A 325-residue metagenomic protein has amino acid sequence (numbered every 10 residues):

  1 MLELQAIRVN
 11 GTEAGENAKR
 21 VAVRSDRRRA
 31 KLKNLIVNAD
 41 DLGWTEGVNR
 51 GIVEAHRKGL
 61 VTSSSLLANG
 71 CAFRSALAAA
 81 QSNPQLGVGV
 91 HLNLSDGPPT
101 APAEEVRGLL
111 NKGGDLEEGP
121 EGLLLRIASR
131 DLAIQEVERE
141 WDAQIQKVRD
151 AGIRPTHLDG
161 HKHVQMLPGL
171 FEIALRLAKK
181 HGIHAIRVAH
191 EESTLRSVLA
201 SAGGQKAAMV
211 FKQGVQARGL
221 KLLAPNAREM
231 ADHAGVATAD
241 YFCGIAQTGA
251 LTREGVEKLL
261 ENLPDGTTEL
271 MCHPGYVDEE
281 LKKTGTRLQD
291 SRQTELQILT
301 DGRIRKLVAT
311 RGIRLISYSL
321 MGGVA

Functional and structural regions predicted by a protein language model:
L2-N10, V23-I36, L42, E46-H157 (+1 more regions): Terminal accessory/targeting
G160: Conserved strand-turn element in the central/C-terminal portion of the radical SAM core barrel that lines
